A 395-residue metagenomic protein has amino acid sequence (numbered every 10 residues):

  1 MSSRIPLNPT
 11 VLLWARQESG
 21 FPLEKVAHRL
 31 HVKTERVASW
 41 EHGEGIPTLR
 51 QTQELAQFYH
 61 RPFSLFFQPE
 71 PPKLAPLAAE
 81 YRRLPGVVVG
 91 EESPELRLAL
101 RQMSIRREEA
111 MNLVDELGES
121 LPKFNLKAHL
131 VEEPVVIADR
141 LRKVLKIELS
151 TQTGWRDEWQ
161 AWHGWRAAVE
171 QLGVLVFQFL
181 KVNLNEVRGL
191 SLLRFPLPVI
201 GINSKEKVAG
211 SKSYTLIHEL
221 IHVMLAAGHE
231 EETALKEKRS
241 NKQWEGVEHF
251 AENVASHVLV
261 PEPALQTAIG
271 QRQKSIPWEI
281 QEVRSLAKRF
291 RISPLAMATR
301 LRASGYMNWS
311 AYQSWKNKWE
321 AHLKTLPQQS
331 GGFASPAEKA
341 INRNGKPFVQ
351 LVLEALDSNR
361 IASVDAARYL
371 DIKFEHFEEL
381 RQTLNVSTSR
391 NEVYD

Functional and structural regions predicted by a protein language model:
M1-D395: Active-site hotspot residues in diverse enzymes, especially metal/ion-binding acidic/histidine motifs
